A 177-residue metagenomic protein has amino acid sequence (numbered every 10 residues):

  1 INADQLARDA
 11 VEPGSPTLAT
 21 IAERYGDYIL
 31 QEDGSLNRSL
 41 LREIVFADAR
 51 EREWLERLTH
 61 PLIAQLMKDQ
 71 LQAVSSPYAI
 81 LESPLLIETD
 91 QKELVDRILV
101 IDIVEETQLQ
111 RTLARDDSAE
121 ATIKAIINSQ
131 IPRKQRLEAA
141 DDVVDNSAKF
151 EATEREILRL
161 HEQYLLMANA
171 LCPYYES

Functional and structural regions predicted by a protein language model:
N2-A3, D145: Residues at the ends of beta-strands that form strand-to-helix hinge/output surfaces
Q5, E43, R97, D141-D142: Well-ordered beta-strand positions
Q5-A7, V104-E106, A125-N128, F150: Short, acidic/turn-prone active-site loops that include or flank metal/cofactor- and phosphate-binding residues
Q5-P77: ATP-dependent small-molecule kinase phosphotransfer cores that center on conserved nucleotide phosphate-binding segments
L18-A22, E105-L113, E120, K124: An amphipathic alpha-helix signature
L55, I80, V144: Residue-level signature of catalytic and energy-coupling elements of molecular machines, predominantly ATP/GTP-dependent
Q65-A73, Y78-A114: ATP-dependent NMP and nucleoside kinases share a basic, alpha-helical "lid"
L66-M67, S75, E93-L94, A114 (+1 more regions): Small-molecule kinase domains that catalyze NTP-dependent phosphoryl transfer to phosphate-bearing small molecules
